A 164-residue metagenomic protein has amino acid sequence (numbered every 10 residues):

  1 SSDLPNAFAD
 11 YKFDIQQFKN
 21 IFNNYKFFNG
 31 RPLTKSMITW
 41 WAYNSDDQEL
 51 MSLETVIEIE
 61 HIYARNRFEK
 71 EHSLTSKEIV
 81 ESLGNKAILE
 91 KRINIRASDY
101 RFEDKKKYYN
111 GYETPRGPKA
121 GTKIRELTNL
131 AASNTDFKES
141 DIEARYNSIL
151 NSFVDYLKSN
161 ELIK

Functional and structural regions predicted by a protein language model:
S2-I79, L83, I88-L89, I95: Intrinsically disordered, low-complexity N-proximal targeting/linker segments that flank membranes
I79-S82, K86-K164: Long, cytosolic, alpha-helical-rich C-terminal regions that act as interaction/scaffolding modules
